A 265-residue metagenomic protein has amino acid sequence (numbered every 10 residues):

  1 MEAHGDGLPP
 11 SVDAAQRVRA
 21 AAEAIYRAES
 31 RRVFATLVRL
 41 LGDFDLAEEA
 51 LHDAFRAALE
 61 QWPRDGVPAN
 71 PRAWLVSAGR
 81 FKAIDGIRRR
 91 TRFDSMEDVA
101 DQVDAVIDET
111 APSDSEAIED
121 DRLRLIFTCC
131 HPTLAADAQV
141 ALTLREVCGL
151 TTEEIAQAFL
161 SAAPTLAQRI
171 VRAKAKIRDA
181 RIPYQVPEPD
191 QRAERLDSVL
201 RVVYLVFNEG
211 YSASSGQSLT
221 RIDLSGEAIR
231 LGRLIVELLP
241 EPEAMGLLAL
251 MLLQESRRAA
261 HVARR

Functional and structural regions predicted by a protein language model:
P10-A35, D45, A193-R201, L205: A short, charge-rich alpha-helical start-of-domain segment used by transcription regulators
A15-A24, F34-D53, Q61-A69, A162-P164 (+1 more regions): Short, charged helix-capping/linker segments at alpha-helix termini
I25, E29, V33, A54 (+3 more regions): Residue-level preference for hydrophobic side chains embedded in well-ordered alpha helices
S30, D137-A138: The N-cap/first-turn positions of alpha helices within or immediately adjacent to helix-turn-helix DNA-binding domains
S30, F34, L41, F55 (+1 more regions): C-terminal flanking helix
H52-L59, A69-R89, D94-E97, K174-A175 (+1 more regions): Σ70-family region 2.3-2.4 aromatic/basic alpha-helix that recognizes the −10 promoter and nucleates DNA melting
R90, D98-D137, T143-T152, S161-R265: Amphipathic helix-loop-helix modules that constitute alpha-helical solenoid scaffolds
Q157-F159: Alpha-helical residues within the helix-turn-helix
